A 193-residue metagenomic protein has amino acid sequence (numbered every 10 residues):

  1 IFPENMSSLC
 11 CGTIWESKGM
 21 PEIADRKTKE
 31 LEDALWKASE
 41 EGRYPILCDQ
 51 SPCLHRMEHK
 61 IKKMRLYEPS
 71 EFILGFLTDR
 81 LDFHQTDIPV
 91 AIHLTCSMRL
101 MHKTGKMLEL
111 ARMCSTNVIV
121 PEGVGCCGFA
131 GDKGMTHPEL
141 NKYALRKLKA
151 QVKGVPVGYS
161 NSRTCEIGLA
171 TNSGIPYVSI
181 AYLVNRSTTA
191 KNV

Functional and structural regions predicted by a protein language model:
I1-V193: Iron-sulfur cluster-binding electron-transfer modules in prokaryotic oxidoreductases
